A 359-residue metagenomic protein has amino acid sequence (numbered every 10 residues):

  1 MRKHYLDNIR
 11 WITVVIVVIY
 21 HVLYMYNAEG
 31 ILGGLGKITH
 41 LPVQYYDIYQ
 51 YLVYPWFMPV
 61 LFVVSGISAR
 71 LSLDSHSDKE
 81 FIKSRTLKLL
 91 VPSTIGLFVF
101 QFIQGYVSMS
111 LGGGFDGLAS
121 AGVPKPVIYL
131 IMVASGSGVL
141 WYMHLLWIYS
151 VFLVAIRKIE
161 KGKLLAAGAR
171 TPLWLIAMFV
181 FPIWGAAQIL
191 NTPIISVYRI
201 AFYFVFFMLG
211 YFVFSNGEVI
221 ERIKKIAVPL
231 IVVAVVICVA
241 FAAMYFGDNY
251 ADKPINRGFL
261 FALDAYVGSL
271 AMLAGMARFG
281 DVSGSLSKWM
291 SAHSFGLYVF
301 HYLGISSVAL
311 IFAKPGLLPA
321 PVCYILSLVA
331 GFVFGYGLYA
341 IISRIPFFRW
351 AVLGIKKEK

Functional and structural regions predicted by a protein language model:
M1-K359: Alpha-helical transmembrane segments and their immediate juxtamembrane cytosolic regions
